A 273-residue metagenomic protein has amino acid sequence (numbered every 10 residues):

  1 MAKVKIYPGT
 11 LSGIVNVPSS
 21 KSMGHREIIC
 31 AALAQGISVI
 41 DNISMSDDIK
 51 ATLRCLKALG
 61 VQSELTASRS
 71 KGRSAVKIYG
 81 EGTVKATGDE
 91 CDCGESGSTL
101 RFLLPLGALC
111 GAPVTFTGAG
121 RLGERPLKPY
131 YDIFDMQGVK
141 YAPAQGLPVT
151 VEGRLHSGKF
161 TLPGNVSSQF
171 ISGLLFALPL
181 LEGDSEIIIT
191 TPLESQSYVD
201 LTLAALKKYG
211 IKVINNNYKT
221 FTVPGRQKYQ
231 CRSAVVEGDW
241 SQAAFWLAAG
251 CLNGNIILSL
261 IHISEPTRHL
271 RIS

Functional and structural regions predicted by a protein language model:
M1-N16, L53-D92, G138-G164, L180 (+4 more regions): Self-splicing inteins and homing endonuclease
G13-K21, G36-D47: A short N-terminal beta->alpha junction/helix N-cap motif
K21-I37, R54-K57, T83, S96-T115 (+6 more regions): Proline/glycine-anchored alpha-helix kink/cap motifs
I40, P113-R125, G158-N165, D184-S197 (+3 more regions): Flexible, glycine/proline-enriched loop segments at strand-loop-helix junctions that form or flank small-ligand binding
N42, A86-S96, F116-E124: Short gly/ser-rich anion-binding loops that grip negatively charged ligand groups
S44-D47, L122, G146, V166 (+3 more regions): Short beta->alpha linker loops
D48, T52: N-terminal cofactor/phosphate-binding cores enriched in small/glycine residues, especially glycine-rich loops such as
I261-S273: Single conserved hydrophobic/aromatic residue that forms the stacking wall/gate of nucleotide- or nucleobase-binding
